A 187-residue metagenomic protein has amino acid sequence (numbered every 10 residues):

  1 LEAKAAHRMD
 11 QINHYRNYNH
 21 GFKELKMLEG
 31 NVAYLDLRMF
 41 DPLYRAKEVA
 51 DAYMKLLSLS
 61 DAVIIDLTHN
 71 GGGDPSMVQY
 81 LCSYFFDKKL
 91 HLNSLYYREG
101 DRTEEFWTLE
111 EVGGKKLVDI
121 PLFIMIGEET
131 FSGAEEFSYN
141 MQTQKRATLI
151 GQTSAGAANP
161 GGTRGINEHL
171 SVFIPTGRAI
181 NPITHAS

Functional and structural regions predicted by a protein language model:
L1-E29, M39-L43, V49-D61, H69 (+3 more regions): Intrinsically disordered, Ser/Thr/Pro/Gly-rich linkers and terminal tails that flank and connect PDZ domains
L25, V32-Y34, L149, S171: Conserved beta-strand scaffold positions in the cores of enzyme catalytic domains, especially in NTP/NDP-utilizing
G30-V32, L59-I64, K88-H91, D119-P121 (+1 more regions): Loop/turn elements at helix/coil->beta-strand transitions in domains of secreted/extracellular proteins
L35, I65, F85, L122 (+2 more regions): Terminal peptide-recognition signature
L37-F40, D66-H69, Y97, M125-E129 (+2 more regions): Active-site-proximal beta-strand/loop segments in catalytic clefts of secreted hydrolases
K47-M54, V78-C82, D119-L122, A134-S138 (+2 more regions): Extracytoplasmic/secreted envelope proteins and their assembly/folding machinery, especially bacterial periplasmic
G73-F123, N159-G165, T176-I183: Gly/Ser/Thr-rich loop/hinge elements
L170-F173, N181-S187: Von Willebrand factor type A / integrin I
